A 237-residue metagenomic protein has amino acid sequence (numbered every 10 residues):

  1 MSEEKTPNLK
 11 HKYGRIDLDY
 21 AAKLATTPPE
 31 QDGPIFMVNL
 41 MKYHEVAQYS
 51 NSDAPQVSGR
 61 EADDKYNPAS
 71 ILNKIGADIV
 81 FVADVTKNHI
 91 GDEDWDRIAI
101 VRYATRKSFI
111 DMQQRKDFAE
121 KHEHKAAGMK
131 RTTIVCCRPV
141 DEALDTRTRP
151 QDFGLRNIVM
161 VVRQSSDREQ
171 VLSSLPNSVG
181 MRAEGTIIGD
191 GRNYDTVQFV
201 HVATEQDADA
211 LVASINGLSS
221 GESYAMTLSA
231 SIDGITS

Functional and structural regions predicted by a protein language model:
M1-D96, A104-D111, G128-S237: Short S/T/G/P-rich N-terminal loop/turn motif that feeds into the first structured element of a domain
Q114-R115: Short coil/turn segments at secondary-structure boundaries
A119: A short alpha->loop->secondary-structure connector
H122-A127: Flexible, disordered linker segments and immediate boundary regions flanking tandem C2H2 zinc-finger modules
